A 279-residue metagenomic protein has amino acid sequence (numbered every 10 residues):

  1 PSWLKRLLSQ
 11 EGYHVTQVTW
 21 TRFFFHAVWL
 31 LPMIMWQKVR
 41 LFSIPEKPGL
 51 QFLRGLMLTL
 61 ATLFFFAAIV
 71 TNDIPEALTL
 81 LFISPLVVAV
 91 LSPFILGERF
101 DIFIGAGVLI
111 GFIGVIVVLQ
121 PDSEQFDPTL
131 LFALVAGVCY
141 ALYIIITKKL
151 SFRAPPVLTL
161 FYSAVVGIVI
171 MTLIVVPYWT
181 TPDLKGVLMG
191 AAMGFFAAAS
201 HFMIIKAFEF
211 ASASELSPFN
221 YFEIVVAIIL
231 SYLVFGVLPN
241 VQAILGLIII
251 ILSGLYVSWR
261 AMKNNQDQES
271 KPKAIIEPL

Functional and structural regions predicted by a protein language model:
P1-Y13, L63-I74, L80, Y143-A154 (+2 more regions): Juxtamembrane C-cap of transmembrane helices in multi-pass membrane transport proteins
R6-S9, L30, S123-T180, E269-L279: Transmembrane alpha-helical segments that form core, pore/gating elements of small-molecule transporters/exporters
E11-L60, C139-L142, Y162-P177: Transmembrane alpha-helices of multi-pass small-molecule transport proteins
T21, L78-I83, L150-V165, H201-Y232: Helix-helix packing/entry segments at the starts of transmembrane helices
A27-E46, G111-Q125, G167-L188, L233 (+2 more regions): Membrane-interface helix-cap regions at the ends of transmembrane helices in multi-pass membrane proteins
I34-M35, V39-F64, P128-A136, T181-A199 (+1 more regions): Loop-to-transmembrane-helix transition segments
F65-A67, S84-A106, Y178, V225-I244: C-terminal transmembrane-helix exit sites in multi-pass transporters
F103-L119, Q242-A261: Hydrophobic transmembrane alpha-helices of multi-pass small-molecule transport proteins
